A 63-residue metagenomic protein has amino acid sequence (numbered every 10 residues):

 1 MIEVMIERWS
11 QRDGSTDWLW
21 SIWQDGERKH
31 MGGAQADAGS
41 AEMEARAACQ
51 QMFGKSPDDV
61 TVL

Functional and structural regions predicted by a protein language model:
M1-L19, M43, D58: Short N-terminal "domain-start" leader segments that mark the transition from disordered tails or signal peptides into
M5-W9, D25, L63: Compositionally biased, intrinsically disordered low-complexity segments
D25-S40: A short, exposed loop/beta-hairpin motif centered on an aromatic-Gly-Thr core
A36-L63: Mixed-charge, Lys/Arg-enriched low-complexity segments
